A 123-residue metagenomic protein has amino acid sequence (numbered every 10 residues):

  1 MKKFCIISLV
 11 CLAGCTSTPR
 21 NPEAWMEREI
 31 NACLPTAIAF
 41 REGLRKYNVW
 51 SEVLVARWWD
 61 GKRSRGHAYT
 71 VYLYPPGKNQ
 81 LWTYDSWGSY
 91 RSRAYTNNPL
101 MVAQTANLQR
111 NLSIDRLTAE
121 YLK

Functional and structural regions predicted by a protein language model:
F4-A13: Sec-dependent N-terminal signal peptides
C15-K123: A structural boundary/capping signal
